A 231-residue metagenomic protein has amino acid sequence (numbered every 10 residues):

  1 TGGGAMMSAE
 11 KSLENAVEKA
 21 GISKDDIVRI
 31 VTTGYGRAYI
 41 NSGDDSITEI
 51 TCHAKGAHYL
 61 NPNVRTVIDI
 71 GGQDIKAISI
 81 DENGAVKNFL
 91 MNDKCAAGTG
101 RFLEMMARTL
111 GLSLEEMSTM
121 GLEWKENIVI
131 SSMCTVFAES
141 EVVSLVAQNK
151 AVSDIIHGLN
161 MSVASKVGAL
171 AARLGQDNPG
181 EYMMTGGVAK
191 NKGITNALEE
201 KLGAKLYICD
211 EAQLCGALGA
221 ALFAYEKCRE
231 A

Functional and structural regions predicted by a protein language model:
T1, D45-A54, I68-G72, L90-G98 (+3 more regions): Active-site nucleophile and cofactor-binding loops and adjacent substrate-binding regions of central metabolic enzymes
T1-E49, E199-C209, A231: N-terminal glycine/serine-rich phosphate-binding loop of ATP-dependent small-molecule kinases, especially carbohydrate
T1-G2, E82-E126, L222, E226: Glycine-rich phosphate-binding loop plus the immediately following alpha-helix
D26-G34, G71-E82, M133-S140, V188-G203: Acidic-glycine-rich active-site phosphate/pyrophosphate-binding loop
Y35, G175-K201, A212-G216: Glycine-rich phosphate-binding loops at beta-strand->alpha-helix junctions
Y35-N88, A172, G219-R229: Conserved phosphate-binding catalytic cores of ATP/NTP-utilizing and phosphoryl-transfer enzymes
A138-R173, Q213: Adenine-nucleotide phosphate-binding core of ATP-dependent small-molecule kinases
